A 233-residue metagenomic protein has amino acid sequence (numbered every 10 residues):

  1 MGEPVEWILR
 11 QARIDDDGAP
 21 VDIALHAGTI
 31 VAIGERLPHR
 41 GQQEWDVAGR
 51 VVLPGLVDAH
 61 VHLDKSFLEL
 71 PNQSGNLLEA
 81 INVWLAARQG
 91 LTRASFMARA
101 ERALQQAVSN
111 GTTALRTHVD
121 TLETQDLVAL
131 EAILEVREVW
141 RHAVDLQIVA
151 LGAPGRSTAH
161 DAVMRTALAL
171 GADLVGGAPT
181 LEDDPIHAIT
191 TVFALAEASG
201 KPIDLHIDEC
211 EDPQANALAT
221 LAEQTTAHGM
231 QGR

Functional and structural regions predicted by a protein language model:
M1-L53: Histidine-rich, glycine-flanked metal-binding segment
A12, G28, G49, H60 (+3 more regions): Divalent metal-coordination and catalytic microenvironments
R50-N72, C210-E211: Di-metal (Zn2+ and/or Mg2+/Mn2+) metal-binding site signature of metallo-dependent hydrolases with the MBL/beta-CASP
G55-A59, L115-T117, V144-A150, V175-G177 (+1 more regions): Hydrophobic faces of well-ordered beta-strands that scaffold small-molecule active sites in alpha/beta enzyme cores
E69-H118, T124-V139, R165-L168: Alpha-helical scaffold segments that flank or form the walls of functional sites
W84-R99, Q147-A159, A178-E182: Active-site mouth loops of central-metabolism enzymes
H118-E123, G152-A153, L181, E209-C210: Conserved short loop/turn motifs at secondary-structure junctions
V128-W140, R156-R233: Histidine/acidic residue-rich metal-binding segments in metalloenzymes
